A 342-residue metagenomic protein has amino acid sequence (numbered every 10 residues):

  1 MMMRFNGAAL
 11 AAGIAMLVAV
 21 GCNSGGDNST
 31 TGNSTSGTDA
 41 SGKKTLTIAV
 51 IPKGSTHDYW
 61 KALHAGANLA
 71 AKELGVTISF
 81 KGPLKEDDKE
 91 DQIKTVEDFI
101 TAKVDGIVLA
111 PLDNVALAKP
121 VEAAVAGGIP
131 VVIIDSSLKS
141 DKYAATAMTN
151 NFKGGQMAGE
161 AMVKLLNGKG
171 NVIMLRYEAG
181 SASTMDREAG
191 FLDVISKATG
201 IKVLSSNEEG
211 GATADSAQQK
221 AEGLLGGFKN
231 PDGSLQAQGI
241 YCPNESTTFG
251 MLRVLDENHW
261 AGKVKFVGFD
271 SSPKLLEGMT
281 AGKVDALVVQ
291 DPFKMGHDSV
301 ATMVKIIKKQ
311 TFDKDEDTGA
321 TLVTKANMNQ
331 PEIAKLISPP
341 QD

Functional and structural regions predicted by a protein language model:
M1-L10: Bacterial N-terminal signal peptides that target proteins for export
R4, V18, C22-D342: A residue-level marker of the well-folded mature domains of exported/periplasmic proteins
A11-A19: Bacterial N-terminal signal peptides
